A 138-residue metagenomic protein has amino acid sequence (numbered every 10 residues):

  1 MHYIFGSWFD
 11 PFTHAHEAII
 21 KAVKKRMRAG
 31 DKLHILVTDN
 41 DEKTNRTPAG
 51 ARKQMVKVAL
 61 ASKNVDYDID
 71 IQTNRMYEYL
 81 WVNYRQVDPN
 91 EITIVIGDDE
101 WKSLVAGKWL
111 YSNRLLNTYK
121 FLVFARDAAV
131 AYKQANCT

Functional and structural regions predicted by a protein language model:
M1-T138: Nucleotidyltransferase catalytic core that binds NTPs
